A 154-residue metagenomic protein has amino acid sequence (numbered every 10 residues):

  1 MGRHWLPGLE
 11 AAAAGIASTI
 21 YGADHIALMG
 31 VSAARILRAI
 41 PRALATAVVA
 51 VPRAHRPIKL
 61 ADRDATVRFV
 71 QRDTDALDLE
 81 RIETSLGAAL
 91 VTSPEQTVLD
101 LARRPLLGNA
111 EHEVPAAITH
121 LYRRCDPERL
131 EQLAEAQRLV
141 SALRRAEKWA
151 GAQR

Functional and structural regions predicted by a protein language model:
M1-E80: Short gly/ser-rich loop at a beta-strand->alpha-helix junction or flexible surface loop bordering the NTP-binding
D75-R154: Hydrophobic alpha-helical interaction segments
